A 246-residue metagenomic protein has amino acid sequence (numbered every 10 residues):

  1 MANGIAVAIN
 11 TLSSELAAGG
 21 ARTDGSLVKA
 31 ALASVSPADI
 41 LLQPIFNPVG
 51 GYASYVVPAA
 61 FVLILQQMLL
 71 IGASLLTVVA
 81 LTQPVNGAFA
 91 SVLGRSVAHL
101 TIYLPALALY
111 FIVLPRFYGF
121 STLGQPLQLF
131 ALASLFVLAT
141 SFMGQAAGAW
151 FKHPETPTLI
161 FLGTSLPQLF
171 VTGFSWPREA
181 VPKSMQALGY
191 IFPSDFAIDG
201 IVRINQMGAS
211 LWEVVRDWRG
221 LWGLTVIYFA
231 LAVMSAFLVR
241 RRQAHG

Functional and structural regions predicted by a protein language model:
M1-G72: Transport-system extracytoplasmic interface segments
R22-D24, L107-A108, S141: A generic alpha-helix surface/boundary motif
V28-D39, A106, I191-I204: Peri-membrane helix termini and adjoining interfacial loops of integral membrane proteins
L32, L41, I45, V49 (+8 more regions): Juxtamembrane loop-helix boundary motifs flanking transmembrane segments in multi-pass membrane proteins
Q43-P115: Hydrophobic alpha-helical transmembrane segments of multi-pass membrane transport proteins
T101, I112-V113, S121-G246: Membrane-spanning alpha-helical segments of multipass transporters and channels
